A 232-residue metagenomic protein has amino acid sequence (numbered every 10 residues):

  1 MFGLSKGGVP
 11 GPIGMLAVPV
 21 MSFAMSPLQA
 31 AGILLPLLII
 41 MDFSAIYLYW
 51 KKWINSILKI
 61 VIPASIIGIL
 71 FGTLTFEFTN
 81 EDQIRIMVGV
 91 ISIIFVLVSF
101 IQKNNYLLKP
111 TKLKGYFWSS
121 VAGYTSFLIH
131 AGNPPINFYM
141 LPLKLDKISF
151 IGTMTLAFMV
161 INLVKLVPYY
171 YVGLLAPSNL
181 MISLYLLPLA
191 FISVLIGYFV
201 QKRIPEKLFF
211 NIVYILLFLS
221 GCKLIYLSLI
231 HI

Functional and structural regions predicted by a protein language model:
M1-K59, W118-G123, N133-L187, V194: Small-residue-rich hydrophobic segments that form or flank transmembrane alpha-helices in multi-pass membrane proteins
Q29-I101: Membrane helix-loop-helix hairpins that form the core translocation module of multi-pass transporters
L35, G89-S92, V96, T155 (+2 more regions): Residues within membrane-spanning alpha-helices of integral membrane proteins, especially the hydrophobic core/packing
A45, G72, F76, V96-S99 (+5 more regions): Structural signal for membrane-spanning alpha-helices in multi-pass inner-membrane proteins, emphasizing helix cores
S99-A122: Alpha-helical multi-pass membrane helix bundles of inner-membrane/thylakoid proteins, especially permease cores
G197-F218: Interfacial loop-to-transmembrane junctions
I230-I232: Conserved small/polar residues in nucleotide/adenosyl-binding loops
